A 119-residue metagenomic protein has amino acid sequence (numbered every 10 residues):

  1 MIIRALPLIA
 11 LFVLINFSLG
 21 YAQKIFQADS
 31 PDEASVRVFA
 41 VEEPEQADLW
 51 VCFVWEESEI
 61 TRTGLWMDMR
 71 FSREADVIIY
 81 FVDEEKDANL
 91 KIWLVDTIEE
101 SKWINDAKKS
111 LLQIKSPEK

Functional and structural regions predicted by a protein language model:
A5-I15: Sec-dependent N-terminal signal peptides
Y21-K119: Repetitive, compositionally biased segments used for assembly/scaffolding
